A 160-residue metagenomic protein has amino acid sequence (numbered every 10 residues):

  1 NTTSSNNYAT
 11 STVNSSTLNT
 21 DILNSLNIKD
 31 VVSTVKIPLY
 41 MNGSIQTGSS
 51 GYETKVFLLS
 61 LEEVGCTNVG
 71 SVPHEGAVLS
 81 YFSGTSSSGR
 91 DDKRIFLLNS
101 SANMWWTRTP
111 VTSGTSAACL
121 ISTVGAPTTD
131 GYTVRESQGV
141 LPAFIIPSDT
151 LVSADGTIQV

Functional and structural regions predicted by a protein language model:
N1-V160: Collagenous Gly-X-Y triple-helix signature in extracellular proteins
